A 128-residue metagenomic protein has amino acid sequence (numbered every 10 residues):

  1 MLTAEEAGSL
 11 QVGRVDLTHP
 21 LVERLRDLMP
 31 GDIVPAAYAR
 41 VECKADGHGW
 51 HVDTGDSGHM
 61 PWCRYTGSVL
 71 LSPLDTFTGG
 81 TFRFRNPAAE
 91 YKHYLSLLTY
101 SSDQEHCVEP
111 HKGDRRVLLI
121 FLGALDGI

Functional and structural regions predicted by a protein language model:
M1-G47: Non-heme Fe(II)/2-oxoglutarate
R14-T18, M60, H111: Aromatic-acidic/polar surface patches that form glycan- and anion
G31-D32, E42, D46, G58-C63 (+1 more regions): A short catalytic or substrate-binding loop motif that flags glycine-/basic-rich loops and adjacent residues that bind
D46-D56, T78, H106-V108: A short, acidic/glycine-rich surface segment
G49-T66, G113: A short beta-loop-beta micro-motif enriched in histidine and acidic residues
C63-Y65, P73, F77-I128: Catalytic core of Fe(II)/2-oxoglutarate
